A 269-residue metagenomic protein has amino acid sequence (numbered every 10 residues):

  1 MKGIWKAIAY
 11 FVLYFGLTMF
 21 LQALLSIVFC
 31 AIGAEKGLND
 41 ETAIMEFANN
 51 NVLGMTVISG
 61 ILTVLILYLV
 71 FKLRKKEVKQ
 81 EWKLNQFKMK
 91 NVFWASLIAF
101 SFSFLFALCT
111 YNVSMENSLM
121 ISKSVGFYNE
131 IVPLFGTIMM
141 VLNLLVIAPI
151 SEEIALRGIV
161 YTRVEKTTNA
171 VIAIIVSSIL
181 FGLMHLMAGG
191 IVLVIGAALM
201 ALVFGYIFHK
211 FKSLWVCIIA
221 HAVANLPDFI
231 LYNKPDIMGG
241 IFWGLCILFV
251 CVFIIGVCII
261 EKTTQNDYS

Functional and structural regions predicted by a protein language model:
I8-V12, L53, V92-L97, I138-L142 (+4 more regions): Hydrophobic alpha-helical transmembrane segments
F15, M19, A23, I27 (+1 more regions): Functionally important transmembrane alpha-helices
T18-L73: Alpha-helical transmembrane segments in multi-pass membrane proteins
G33-N51, K79-A148: Juxtamembrane helix-loop-helix connectors linking adjacent transmembrane helices in multi-pass membrane enzymes
V57-L62, I138, L142, I195-V203 (+1 more regions): Membrane-embedded alpha-helical segments of multi-pass membrane proteins, especially the transmembrane helices
S59-V70, I98-C109, W243-K262: Hydrophobic core of alpha-helical transmembrane segments in multi-pass integral membrane proteins
K72-V78, G256-S269: Membrane-interface capping segments at transmembrane-helix boundaries
S151-V176, Y206-S213: Membrane-interface helix/loop boundary segments of multi-pass membrane proteins
